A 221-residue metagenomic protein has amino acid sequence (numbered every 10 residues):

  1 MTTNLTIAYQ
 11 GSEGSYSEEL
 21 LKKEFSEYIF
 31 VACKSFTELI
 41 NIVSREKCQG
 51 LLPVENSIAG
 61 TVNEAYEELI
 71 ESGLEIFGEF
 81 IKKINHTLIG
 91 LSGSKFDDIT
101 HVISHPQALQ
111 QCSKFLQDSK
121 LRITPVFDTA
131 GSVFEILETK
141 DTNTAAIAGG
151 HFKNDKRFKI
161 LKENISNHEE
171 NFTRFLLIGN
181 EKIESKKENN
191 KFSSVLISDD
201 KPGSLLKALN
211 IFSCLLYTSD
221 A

Functional and structural regions predicted by a protein language model:
M1-S219: Domain-level signature for soluble enzymes in the chorismate/prephenate branch of the shikimate pathway
